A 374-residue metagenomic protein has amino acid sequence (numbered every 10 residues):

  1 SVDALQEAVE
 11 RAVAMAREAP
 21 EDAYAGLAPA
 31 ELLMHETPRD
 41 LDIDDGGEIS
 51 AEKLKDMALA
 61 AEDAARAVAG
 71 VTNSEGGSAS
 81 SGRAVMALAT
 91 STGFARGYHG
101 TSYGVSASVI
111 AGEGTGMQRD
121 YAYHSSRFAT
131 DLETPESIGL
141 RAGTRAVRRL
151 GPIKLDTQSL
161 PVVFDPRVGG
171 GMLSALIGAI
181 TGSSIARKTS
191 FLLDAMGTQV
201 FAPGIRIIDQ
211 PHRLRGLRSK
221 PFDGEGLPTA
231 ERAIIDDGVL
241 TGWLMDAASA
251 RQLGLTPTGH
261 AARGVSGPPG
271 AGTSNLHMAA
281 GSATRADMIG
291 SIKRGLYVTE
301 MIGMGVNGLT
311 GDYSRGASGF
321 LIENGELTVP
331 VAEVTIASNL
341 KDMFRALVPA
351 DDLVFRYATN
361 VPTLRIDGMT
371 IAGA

Functional and structural regions predicted by a protein language model:
S1-K220, G224-L227, D236-V239, E326 (+2 more regions): Active-site bordering "gate/hinge" segments that shape substrate access to catalytic or cofactor-binding pockets
A195-A374: Dual-mode signal for accessory low-complexity, basic/Gly-rich regions
